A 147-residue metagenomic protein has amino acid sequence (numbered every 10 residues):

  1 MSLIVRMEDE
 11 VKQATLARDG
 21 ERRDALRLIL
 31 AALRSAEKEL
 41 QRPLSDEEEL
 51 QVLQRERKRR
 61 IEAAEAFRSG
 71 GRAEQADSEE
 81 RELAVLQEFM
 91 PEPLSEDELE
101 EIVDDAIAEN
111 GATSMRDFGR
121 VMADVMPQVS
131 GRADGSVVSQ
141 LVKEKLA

Functional and structural regions predicted by a protein language model:
M1-A147: Charged, compositionally biased, marginally structured helical/coil segments
